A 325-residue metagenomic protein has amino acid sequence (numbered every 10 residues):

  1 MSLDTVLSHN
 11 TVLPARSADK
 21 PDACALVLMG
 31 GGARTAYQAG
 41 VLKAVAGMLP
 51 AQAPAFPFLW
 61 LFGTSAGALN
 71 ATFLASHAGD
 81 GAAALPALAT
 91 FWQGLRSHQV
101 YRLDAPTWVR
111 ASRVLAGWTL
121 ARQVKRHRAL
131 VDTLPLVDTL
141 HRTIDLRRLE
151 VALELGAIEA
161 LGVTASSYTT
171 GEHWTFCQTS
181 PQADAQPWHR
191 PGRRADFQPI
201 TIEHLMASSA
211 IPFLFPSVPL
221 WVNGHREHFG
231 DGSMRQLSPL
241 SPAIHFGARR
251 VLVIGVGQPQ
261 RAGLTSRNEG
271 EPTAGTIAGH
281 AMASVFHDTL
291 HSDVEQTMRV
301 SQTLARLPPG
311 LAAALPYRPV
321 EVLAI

Functional and structural regions predicted by a protein language model:
M1-C24: N-terminal low-complexity/intrinsically disordered extensions
V12-A18, L115-A116, M298-R306: Short, charged, low-hydrophobicity "junction" segments
L13-A18, A51-A55, L146-L155: Surface-exposed acidic, glycine-flexible loop patches that form ligand/cofactor-binding and adhesion interfaces
K20-V27, G32-L134, L140, C177-R190 (+1 more regions): Patatin-like phospholipase
A33, A71, Q236, P259-A262: Flexible loop/turn segments at secondary-structure boundaries
F91-G94, T139, T143, A152 (+5 more regions): Residues that form generic nucleotide/phosphate-binding pockets
A105, V109-I254, Q260-R261, G310-I325: Active-site-adjacent alpha/beta core region of enzyme catalytic domains
V256, A262-I325: Terminal low-complexity/disordered tails
